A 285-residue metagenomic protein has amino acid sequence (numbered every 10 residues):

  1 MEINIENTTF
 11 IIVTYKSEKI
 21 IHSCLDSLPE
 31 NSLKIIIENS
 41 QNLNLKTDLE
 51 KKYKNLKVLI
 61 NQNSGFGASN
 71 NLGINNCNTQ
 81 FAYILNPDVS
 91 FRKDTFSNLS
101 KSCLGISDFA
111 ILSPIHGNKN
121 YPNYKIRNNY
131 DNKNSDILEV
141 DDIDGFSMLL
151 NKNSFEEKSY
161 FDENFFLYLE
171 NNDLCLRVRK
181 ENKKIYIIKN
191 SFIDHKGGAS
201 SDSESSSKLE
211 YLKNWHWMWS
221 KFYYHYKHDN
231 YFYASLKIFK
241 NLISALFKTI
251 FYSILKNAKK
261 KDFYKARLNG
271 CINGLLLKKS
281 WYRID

Functional and structural regions predicted by a protein language model:
T14-E30: Short, well-formed alpha-helical segments that are part of the catalytic scaffolds of diverse glycosyltransferases
S27, E38-T47: A conserved acidic beta->alpha catalytic loop
S32-Q41, L59-I60: Short beta-strand/loop segment that forms part of the nucleotide-sugar
N61, F66-L72, V89-N164, N172: Acidic/His-rich active-site region of diverse nucleotide-sugar glycosyltransferases
A82: Short aromatic/hydrophobic "clamp" motif used to bind/position activated sugar donors
S147, E156-I187, S191-D194: Donor nucleotide-sugar recognition loop
K183, I188-K208, K221: Active-site donor/metal-binding and catalytic loop motifs of nucleotide-sugar-dependent glycosylation enzymes
L212-S220, Y231-D285: Non-catalytic, C-terminal membrane-associated alpha-helical segments of glycosyltransferases
